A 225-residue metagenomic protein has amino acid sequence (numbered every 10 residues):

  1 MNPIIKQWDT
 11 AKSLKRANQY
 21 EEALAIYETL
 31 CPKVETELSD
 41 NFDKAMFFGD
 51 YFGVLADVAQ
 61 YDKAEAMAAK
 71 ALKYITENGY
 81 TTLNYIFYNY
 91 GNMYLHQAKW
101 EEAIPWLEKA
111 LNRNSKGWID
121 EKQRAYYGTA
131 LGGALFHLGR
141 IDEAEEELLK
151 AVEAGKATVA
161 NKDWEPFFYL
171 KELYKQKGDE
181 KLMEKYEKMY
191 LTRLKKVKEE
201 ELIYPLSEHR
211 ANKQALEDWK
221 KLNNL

Functional and structural regions predicted by a protein language model:
N2-I5, D9, D43, D50 (+6 more regions): "A position-specific structural signal for the A-helix of alpha-solenoid helical repeats
A17, V58, Q97, L138 (+1 more regions): Structural motif corresponding to the intra-repeat A-B loop/turn of tetratricopeptide repeats
P32-K44, K73-T81, N112-E121, G155-A160 (+1 more regions): Flexible helix-coil transition and linker loops at the boundaries of alpha-helical arrays
D179-L225: Terminal, low-structured helical/coil segments at or just beyond the last alpha-helical repeat
